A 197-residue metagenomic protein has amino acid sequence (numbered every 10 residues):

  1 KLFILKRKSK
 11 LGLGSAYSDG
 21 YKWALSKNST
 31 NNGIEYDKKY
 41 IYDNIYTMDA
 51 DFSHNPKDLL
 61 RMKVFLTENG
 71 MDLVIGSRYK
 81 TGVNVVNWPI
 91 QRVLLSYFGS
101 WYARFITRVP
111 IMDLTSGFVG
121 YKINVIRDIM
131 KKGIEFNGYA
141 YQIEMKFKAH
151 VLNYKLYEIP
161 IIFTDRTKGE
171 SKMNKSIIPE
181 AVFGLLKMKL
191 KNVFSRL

Functional and structural regions predicted by a protein language model:
L2-F3, R7-S26, Y40-Y42, P56-Y139 (+1 more regions): Acceptor/aglycone-binding surface of glycosyltransferases and processive sugar-polymer synthases
R7-S9, M48-A50, I159: Cofactor-binding loops of NAD(P)H-dependent oxidoreductases, dominated by short-chain dehydrogenase/reductases
G20, D51, K122, A149 (+2 more regions): Residue-level signature of catalytic and energy-coupling elements of molecular machines, predominantly ATP/GTP-dependent
N32-D51: Short beta-strand-to-loop acidic/aromatic patch adjacent to the donor-nucleotide binding site
M48, S77, I162: Conserved residues at the C-terminal ends of beta-strands
F52, R61, I143-E144: An aromatic- and histidine-rich active-site surface loop
P110, G133-N137, K146-F163: Catalytic donor-sugar/metal-binding loop of nucleotide-sugar-dependent glycosyltransferases
L152-L197: C-terminal catalytic/acceptor-binding lobe
